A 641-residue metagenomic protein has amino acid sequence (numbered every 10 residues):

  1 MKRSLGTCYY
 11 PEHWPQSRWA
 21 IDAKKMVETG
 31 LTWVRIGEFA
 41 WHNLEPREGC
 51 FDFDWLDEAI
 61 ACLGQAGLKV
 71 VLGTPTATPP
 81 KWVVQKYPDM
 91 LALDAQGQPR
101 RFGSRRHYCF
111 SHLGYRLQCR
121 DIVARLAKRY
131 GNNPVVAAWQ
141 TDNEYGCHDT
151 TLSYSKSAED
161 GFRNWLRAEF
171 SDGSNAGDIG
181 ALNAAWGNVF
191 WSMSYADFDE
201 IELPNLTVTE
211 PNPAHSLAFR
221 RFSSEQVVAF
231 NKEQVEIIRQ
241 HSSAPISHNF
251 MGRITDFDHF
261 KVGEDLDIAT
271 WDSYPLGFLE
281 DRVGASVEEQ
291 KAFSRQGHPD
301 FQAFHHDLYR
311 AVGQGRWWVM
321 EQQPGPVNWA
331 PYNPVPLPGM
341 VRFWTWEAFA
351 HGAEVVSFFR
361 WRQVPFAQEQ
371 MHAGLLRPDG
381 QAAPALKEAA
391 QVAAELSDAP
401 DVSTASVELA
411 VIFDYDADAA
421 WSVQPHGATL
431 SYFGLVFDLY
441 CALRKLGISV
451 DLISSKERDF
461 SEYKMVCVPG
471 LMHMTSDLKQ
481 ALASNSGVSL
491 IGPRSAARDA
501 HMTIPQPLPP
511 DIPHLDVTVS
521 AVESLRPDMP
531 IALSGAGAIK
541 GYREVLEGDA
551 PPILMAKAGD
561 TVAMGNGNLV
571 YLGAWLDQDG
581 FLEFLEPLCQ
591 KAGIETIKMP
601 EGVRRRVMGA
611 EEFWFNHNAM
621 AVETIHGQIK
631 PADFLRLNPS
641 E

Functional and structural regions predicted by a protein language model:
S4-Q16, G37-D54, R101-R120, Y145 (+7 more regions): The substrate-binding groove and active-site-proximal loops of carbohydrate-active enzymes, especially glycoside
T7, M26, V34, L63 (+10 more regions): Conserved, mostly hydrophobic/aromatic
H13-E28, C119-R125, M251-K261, L337-W346: Short, acidic/polar
A20-T29, R35-R100, A127, F230-H241 (+1 more regions): Aromatic-lined substrate-binding rim segments of carbohydrate-active enzymes
G97-L308: Polysaccharide-binding and catalytic clefts of secreted carbohydrate-active enzymes
S247-F433, V519-S534, L554-M555: Hydrophobic targeting/anchoring helices
R253, L439-F460: A short, well-structured beta->alpha microelement
P469-E641: A conserved amphipathic helix/loop scaffold that creates a polar/acidic microenvironment used either to coordinate
